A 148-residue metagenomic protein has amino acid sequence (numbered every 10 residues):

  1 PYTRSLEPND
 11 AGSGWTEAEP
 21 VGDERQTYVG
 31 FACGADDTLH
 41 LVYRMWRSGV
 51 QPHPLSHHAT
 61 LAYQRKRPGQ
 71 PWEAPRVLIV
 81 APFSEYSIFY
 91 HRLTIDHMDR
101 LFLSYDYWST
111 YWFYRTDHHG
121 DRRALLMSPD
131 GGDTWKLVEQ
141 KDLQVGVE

Functional and structural regions predicted by a protein language model:
P1-E148: Extracellular, repeat-based ectodomains that mediate carbohydrate processing or recognition
